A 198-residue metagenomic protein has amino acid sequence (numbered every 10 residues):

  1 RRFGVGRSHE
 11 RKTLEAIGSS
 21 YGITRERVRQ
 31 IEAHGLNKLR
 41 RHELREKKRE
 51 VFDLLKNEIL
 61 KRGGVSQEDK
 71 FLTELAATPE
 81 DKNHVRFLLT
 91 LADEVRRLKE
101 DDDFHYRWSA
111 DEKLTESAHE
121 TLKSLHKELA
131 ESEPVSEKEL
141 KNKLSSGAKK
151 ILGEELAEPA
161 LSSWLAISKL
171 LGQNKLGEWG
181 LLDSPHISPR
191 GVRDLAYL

Functional and structural regions predicted by a protein language model:
R1-L198: C-terminal non-catalytic scaffold/interaction domains in large multidomain proteins
